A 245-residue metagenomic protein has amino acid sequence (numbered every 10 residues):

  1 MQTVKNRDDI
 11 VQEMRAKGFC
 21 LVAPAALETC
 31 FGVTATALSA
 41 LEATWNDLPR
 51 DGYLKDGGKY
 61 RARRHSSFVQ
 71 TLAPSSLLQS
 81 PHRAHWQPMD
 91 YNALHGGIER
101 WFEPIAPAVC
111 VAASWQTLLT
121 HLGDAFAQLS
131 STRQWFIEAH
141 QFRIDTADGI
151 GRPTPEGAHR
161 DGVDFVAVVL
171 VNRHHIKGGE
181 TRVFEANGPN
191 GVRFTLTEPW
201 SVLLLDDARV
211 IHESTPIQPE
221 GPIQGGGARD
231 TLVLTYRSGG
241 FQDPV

Functional and structural regions predicted by a protein language model:
M1, N6, T132-R152, S201-P216: Generic detector of solvent-exposed, compositionally biased contiguous segments
M1-P88: N-terminal auxiliary "cap/dimerization" subdomain that precedes the catalytic jelly-roll/cupin core of mononuclear
M14-A23, L94-A106, G179: Glycine-rich, often proline-containing surface loops adjacent to acidic residues and nearby aromatics that form
L21, Q141, V166-V168, V202-L204 (+1 more regions): Conserved hydrophobic/aromatic beta-strand scaffold that supports enzyme active sites
A25, H65, T71, H140-F142 (+3 more regions): Structured loops at beta-to-helix junctions and adjacent beta-edge loops in soluble globular domains
Q70-E138: Signature of the catalytic double-stranded beta-helix
L129-E198: Catalytic core of non-heme Fe(II) oxygenases with the double-stranded beta-helix
E180-V245: Catalytic core of Fe(II)/2-oxoglutarate
